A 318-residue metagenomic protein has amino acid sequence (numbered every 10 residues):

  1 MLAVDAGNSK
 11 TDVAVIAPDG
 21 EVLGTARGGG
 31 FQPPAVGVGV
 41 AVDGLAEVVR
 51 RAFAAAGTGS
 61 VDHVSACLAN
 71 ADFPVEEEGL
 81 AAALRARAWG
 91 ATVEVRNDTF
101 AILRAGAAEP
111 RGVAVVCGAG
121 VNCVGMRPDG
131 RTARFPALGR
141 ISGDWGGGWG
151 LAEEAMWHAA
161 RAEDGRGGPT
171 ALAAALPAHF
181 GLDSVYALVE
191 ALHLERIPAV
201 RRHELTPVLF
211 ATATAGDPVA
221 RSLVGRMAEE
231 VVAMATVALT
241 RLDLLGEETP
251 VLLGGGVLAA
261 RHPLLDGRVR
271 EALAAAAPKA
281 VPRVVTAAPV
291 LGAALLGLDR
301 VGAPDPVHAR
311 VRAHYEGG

Functional and structural regions predicted by a protein language model:
M1-V61, R85, G106-R111, M156-G318: ATP-binding/phosphotransfer module of carbohydrate and carboxylate kinases, centering on a glycine-rich
V48, L68-F73: Membrane helical hairpin/interfacial module
S65: Short aromatic/hydrophobic contact patches that present stacked aromatics for nucleic-acid/ligand binding
L68, A137, G255: Pocket-edge structural micro-motifs
A71-T170, R312, E316-G317: Phosphate-binding/catalytic loop of phosphoryl-transfer enzymes
